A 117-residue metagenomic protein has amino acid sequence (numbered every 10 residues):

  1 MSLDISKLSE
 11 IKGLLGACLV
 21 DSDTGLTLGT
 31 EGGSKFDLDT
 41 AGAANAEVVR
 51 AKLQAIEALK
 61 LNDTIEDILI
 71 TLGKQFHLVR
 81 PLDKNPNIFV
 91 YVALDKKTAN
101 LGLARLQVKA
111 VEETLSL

Functional and structural regions predicted by a protein language model:
M1-L117: Non-catalytic interaction/Regulatory regions outside core domains
